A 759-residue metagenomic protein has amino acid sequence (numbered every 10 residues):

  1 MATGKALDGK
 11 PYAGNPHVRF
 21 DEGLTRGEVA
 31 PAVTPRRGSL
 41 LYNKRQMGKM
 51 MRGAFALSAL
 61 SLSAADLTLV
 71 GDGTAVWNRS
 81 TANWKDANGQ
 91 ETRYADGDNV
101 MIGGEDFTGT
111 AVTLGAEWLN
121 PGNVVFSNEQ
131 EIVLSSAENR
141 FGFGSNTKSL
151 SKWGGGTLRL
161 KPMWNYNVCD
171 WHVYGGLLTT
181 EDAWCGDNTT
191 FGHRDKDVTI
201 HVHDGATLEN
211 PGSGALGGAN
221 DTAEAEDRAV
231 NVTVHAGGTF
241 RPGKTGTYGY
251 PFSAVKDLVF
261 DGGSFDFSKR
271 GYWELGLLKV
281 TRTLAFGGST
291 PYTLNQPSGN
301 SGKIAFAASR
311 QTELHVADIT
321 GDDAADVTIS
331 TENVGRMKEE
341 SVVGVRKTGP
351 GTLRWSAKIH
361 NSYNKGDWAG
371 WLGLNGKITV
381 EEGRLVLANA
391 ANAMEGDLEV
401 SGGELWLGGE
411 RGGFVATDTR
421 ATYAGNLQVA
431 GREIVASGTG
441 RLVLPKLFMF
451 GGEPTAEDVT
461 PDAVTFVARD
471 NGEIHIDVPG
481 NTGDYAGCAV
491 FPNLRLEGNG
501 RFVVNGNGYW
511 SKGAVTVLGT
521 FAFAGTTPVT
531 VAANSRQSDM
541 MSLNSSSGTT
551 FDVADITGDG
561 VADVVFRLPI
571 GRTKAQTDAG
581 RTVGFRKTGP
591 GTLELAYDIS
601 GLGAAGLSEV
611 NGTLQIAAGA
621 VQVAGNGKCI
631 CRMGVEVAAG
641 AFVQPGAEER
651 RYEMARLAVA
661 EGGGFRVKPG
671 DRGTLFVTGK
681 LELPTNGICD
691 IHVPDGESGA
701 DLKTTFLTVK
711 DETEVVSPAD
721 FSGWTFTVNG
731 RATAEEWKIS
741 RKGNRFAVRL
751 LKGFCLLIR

Functional and structural regions predicted by a protein language model:
G48-A56: Sec-dependent signal peptide recognition, specifically the positively charged N-region followed immediately by
G73-M101: Acidic Gly/Asp/Thr-rich repetitive segments characteristic of extracellular carbohydrate-active and adhesion proteins
W84, V100, G176, G383 (+4 more regions): Residue-level detector of buried hydrophobic side-chain packing in well-ordered secondary-structure elements
G104-W164, D204-A357, G408-Y597, A639-I688 (+4 more regions): Extracellular, surface-exposed repeat architectures
V173-E181, G351, G370, G376 (+6 more regions): Glycine- and acidic-residue-biased ligand/ion/polar-headgroup-sensing regions
K752-R759: Enriched but not universal
